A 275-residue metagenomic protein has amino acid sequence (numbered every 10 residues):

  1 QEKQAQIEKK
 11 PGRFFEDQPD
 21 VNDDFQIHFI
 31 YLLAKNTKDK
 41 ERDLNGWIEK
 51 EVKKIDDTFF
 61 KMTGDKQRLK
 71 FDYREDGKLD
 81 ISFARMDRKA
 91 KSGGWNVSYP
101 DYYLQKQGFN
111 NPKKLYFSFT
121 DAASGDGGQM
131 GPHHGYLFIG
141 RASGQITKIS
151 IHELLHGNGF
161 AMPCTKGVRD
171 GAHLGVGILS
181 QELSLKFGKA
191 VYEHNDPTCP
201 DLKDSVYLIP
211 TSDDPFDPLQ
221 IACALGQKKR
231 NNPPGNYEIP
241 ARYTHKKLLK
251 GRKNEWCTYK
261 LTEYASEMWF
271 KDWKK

Functional and structural regions predicted by a protein language model:
E2-L115, F119-G127, A142-Q145, M162-P163 (+3 more regions): Propeptide-to-catalytic entry region of secreted or membrane-anchored zinc metalloproteases
I55, G175, L179: An active-site-proximal "capping" alpha-helix that borders the catalytic cofactor pocket
G127-H133: Hydrophobic alpha-helical positions that pack around
L137-I151: Short pre-active-site segment immediately N-terminal to the catalytic Zn-binding motif
E153-V168: Catalytic Zn2+-binding segment of zinc metalloproteases
